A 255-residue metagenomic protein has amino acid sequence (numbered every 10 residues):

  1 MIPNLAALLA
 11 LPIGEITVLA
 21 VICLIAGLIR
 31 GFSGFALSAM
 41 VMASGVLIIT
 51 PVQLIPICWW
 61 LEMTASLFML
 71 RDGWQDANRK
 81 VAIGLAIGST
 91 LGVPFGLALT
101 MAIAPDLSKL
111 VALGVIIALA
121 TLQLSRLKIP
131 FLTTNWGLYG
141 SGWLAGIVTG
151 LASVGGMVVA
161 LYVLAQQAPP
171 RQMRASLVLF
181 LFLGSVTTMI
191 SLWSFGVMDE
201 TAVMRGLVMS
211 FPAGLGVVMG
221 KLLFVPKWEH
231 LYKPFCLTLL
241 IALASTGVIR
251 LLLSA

Functional and structural regions predicted by a protein language model:
I2, E15-I83, G142, G146 (+1 more regions): Small-residue-rich hydrophobic segments that form or flank transmembrane alpha-helices in multi-pass membrane proteins
I2-N4, S66-D76, L97, V111-W136 (+3 more regions): Transmembrane helix exit motif
I16, W59, A112-I116, A120 (+4 more regions): Residues within membrane-spanning alpha-helices of integral membrane proteins, especially the hydrophobic core/packing
A43-V52, A86-L97, L119, Y139-L151 (+2 more regions): Small-residue-rich segments of transmembrane alpha-helices in multi-pass membrane proteins, especially helix faces
P51-S125: Membrane helix-loop-helix hairpins that form the core translocation module of multi-pass transporters
L54, P105, K109, V148-G155 (+2 more regions): Hydrophobic alpha-helical transmembrane segments in multi-pass integral membrane proteins
N78-S89, K109-L113, T133-W143, Q172-L179 (+1 more regions): Cytoplasmic-side transmembrane-helix entry/capping segments in multi-pass membrane proteins
